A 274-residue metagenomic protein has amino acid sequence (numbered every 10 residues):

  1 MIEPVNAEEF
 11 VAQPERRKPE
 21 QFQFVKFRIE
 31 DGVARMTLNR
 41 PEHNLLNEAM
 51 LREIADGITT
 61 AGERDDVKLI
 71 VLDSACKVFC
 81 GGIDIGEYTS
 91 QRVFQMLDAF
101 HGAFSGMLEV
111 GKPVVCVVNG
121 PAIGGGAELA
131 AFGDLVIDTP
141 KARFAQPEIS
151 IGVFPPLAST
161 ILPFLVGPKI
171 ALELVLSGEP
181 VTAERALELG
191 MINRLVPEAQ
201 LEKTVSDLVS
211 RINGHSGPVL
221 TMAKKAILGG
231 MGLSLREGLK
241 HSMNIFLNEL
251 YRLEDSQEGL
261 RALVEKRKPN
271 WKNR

Functional and structural regions predicted by a protein language model:
M1-D31, D65, G178-E184, A199 (+3 more regions): C-terminal alpha-helix plus adjacent terminal tail
I2-A75, S105: Conserved CoA-thioester-binding segment of acyl-CoA-metabolizing enzymes
M36, I54, L72, D84 (+4 more regions): Terminal peptide-recognition signature
N39, S74-A75, G81, N119 (+2 more regions): A secondary-structure boundary/capping signal
A49-E53, A99, G106, T204 (+3 more regions): Charged catalytic carboxylate motif
L51-R52, D66, D73-G106, A122 (+1 more regions): Glycine- (often His-adjacent) and acidic-residue-rich active-site loop that binds/positions the CoA thioester
L108-P218, L253, R261, R267: Crotonase-fold acyl-CoA enzyme core
